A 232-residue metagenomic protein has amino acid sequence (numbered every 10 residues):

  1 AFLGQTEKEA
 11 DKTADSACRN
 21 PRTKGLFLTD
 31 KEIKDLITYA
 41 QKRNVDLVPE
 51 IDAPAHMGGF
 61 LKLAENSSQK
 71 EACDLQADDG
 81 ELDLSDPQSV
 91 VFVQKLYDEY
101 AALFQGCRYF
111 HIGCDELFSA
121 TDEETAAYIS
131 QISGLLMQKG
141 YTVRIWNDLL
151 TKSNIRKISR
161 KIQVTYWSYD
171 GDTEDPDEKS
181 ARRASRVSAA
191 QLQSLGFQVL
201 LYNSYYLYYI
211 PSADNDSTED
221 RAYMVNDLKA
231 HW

Functional and structural regions predicted by a protein language model:
A1-H111, Q131, L135: Feature activates predominantly on carbohydrate-active enzymes
D35, N44, V90-W232: Substrate-binding groove of N-acetylhexosamine-processing glycoside hydrolases
